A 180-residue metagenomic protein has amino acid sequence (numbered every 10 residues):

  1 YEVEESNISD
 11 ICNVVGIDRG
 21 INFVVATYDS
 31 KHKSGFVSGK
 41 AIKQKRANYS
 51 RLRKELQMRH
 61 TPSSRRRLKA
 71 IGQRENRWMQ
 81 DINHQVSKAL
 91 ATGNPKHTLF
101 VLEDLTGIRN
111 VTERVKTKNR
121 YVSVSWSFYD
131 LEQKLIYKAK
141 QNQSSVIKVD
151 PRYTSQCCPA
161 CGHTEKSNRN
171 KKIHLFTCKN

Functional and structural regions predicted by a protein language model:
Y1-N180: Positively charged, helix-rich recognition surfaces that bind polyanionic ligands
